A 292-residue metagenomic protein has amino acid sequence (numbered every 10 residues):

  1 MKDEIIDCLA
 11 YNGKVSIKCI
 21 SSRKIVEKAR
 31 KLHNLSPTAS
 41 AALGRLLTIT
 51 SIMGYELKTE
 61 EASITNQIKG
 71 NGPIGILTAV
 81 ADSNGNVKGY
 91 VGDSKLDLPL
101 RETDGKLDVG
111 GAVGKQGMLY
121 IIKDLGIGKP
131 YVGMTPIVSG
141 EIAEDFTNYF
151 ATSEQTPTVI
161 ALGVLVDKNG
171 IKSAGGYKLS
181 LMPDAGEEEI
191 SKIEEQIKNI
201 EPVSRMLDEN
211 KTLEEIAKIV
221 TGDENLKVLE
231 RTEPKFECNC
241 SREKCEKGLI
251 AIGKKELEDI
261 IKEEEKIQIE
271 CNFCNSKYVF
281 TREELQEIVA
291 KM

Functional and structural regions predicted by a protein language model:
M1-E230: Interaction interfaces in information-processing and related assembly proteins
K198-M292: Cys/His-clustered metal-coordination modules, chiefly Zn-binding fingers
